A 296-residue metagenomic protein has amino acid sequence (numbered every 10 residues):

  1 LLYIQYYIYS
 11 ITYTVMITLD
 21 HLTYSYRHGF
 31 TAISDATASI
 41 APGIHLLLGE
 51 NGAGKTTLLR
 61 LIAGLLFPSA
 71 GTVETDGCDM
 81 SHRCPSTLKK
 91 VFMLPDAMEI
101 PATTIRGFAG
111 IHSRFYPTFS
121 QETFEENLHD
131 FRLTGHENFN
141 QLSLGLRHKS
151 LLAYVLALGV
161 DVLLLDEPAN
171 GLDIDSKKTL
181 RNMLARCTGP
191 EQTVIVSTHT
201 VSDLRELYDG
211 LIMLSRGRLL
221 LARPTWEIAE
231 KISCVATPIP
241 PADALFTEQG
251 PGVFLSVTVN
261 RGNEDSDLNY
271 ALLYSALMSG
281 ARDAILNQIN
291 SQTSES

Functional and structural regions predicted by a protein language model:
V15-D35, I40: A short, flexible loop at the N-terminus of ABC-type nucleotide-binding domains that lies
L48-E50: The feature captures the beta-strand-to-loop junction immediately N-terminal to the Walker
A63: Helix-to-loop junction immediately C-terminal to a conserved catalytic motif
G71-H82, S86-T87: Conserved ABC transporter NBD signature motif
M93-S150: ABC-family P-loop ATPase nucleotide-binding domains
L163-E167: Catalytic Walker B motif of ABC-type/P-loop ATPase nucleotide-binding domains
A169-D173: Short loop immediately C-terminal to the Walker-B catalytic DE motif in ABC-type ATPase nucleotide-binding domains
L180-I195, H199-T258: ABC transporter nucleotide-binding domain
